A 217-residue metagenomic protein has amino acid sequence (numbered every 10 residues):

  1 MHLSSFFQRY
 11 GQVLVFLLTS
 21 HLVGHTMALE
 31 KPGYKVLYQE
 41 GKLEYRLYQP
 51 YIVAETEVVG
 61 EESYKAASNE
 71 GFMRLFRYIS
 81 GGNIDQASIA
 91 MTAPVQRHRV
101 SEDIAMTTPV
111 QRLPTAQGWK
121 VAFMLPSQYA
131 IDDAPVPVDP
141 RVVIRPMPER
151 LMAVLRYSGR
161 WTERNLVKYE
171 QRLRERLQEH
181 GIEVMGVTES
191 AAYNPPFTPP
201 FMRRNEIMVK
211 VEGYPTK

Functional and structural regions predicted by a protein language model:
H2-K217: A solvent-exposed interaction/effector surface
